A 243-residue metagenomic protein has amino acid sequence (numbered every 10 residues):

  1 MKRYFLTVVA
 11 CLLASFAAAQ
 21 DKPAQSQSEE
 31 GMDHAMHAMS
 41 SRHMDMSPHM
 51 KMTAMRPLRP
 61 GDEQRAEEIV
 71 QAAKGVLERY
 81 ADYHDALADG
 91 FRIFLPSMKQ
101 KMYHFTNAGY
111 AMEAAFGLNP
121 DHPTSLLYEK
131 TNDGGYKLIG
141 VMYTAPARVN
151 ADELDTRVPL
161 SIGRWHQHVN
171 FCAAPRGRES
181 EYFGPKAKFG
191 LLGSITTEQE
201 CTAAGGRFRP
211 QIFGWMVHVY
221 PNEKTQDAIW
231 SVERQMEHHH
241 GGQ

Functional and structural regions predicted by a protein language model:
M1-Y4: Positively charged n-region of N-terminal signal peptides that target proteins for export
T7-S15: Bacterial N-terminal signal peptides
V8, Q25, H37-A38: A generic signature of intrinsically disordered, low-complexity regions enriched in glycine/proline and charged/polar
A14-A18, H238-H240: Intrinsic low-complexity, intrinsically disordered segments enriched in polar/basic residues
A17-D21, S26: Boundary at the C-terminal end of the N-terminal hydrophobic targeting segment
G31-Q243: Primary mode marks residue(s) on the alpha4-beta5-alpha5 output face of response regulator receiver
